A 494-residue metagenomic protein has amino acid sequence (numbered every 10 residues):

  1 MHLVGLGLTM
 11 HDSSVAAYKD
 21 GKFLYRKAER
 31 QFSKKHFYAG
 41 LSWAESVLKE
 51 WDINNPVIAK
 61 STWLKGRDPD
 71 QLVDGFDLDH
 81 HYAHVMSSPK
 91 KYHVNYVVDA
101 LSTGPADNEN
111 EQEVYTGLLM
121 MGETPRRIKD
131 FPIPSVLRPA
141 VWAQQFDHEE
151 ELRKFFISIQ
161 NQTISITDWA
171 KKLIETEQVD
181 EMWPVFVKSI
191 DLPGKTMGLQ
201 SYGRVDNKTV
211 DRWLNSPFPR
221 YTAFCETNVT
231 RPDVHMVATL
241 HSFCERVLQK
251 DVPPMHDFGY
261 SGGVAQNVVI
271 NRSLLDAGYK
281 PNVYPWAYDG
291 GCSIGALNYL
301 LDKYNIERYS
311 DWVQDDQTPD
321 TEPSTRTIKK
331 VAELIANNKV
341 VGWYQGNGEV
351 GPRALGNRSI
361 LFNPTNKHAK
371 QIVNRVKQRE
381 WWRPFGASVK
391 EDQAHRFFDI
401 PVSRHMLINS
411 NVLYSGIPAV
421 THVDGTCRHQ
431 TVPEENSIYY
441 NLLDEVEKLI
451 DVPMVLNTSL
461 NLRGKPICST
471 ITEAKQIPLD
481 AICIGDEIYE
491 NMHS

Functional and structural regions predicted by a protein language model:
L3-K35, D77, A83-V85, K90-K208 (+3 more regions): Flexible beta->alpha loop and helix N-cap segments adjacent to enzyme active/binding sites
R30-L41, A238: Active-site pocket-shaping loop/turn-to-helix segments
W43-L78, S87-K90: Short beta-strand-loop/turn "lid" adjacent to the catalytic site in phosphate-handling enzymes
I53, P254-D257, G278-P281: Short, surface-exposed connector motifs at secondary-structure boundaries
V57-A59, G259, N282, C483: Residues embedded in well-ordered beta-strands within globular domains across many folds
T62-K65, D257-S273: Glycine-rich phosphate-binding loops at beta-strand->alpha-helix junctions
C225-T239: Short glycine/proline- and acidic residue-enriched helix-loop micro-motifs that form flexible lids or anion-recognition
A238-F258: Phosphate/ATP-binding catalytic cores across multiple sugar-kinase/actin-like superfamilies, primarily ASKHA
